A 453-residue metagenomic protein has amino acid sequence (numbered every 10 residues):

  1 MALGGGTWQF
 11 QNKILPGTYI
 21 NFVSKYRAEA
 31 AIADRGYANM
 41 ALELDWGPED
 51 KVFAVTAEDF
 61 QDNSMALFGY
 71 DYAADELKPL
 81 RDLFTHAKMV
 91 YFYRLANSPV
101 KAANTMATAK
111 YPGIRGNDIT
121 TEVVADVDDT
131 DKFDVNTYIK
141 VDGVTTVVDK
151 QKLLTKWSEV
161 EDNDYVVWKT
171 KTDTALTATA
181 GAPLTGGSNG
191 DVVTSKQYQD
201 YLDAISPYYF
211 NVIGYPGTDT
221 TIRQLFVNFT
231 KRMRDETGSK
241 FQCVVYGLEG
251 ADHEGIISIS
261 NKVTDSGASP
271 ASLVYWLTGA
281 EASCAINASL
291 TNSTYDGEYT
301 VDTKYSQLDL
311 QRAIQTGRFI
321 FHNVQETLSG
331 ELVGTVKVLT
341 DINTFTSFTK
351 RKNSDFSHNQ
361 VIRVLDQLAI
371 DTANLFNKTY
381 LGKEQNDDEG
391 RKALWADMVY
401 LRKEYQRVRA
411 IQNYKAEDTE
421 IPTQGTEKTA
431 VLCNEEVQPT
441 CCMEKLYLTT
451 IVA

Functional and structural regions predicted by a protein language model:
A2-P48, V52-Q385, E389, L394 (+3 more regions): A glycine- and small-residue-enriched flexible loop/hinge signal that marks low-structured segments
V399-R402, E436: Generic hydrophobic alpha-helical scaffold/packing signal
E420-A453: C-terminal edge-of-domain segments
